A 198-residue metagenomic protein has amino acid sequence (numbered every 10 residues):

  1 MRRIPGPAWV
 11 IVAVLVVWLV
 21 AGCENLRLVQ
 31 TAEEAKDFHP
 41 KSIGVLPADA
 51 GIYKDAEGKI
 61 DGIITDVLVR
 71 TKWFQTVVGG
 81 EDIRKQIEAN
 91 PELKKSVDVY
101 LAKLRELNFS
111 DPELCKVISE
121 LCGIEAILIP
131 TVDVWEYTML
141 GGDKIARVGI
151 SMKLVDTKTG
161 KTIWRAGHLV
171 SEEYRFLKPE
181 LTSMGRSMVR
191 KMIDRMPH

Functional and structural regions predicted by a protein language model:
M1-I11: Bacterial N-terminal signal peptides that target proteins for export
V10, G51-D55, R175, P179 (+1 more regions): Charge-dense, low-complexity intrinsically disordered segments
V10-A21: Bacterial N-terminal signal peptides
L15, I124-I129: Glycine-rich, often proline-containing surface loops adjacent to acidic residues and nearby aromatics that form
C23-G44, N108-S110, L114-A126, Y137-H198: C-terminal/domain-edge helix-coil "capping" segments
P47, I52-G123: N-terminal segment of the mature soluble domain
T131-E136: Generic short beta-strand segments
